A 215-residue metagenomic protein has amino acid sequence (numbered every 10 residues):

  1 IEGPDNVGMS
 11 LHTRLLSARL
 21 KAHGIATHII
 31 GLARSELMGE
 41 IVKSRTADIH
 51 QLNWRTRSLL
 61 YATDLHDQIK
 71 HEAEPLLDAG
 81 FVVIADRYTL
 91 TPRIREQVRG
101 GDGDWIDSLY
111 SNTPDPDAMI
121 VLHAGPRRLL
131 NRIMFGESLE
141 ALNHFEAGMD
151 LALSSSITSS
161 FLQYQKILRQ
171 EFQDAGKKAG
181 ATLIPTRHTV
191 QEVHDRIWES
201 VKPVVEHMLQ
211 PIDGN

Functional and structural regions predicted by a protein language model:
I1: Hydrophobic anchor at the beta1->P-loop junction of P-loop NTPases
N6: Walker A (P-loop) phosphate-binding loop of P-loop NTPases
M9: Conserved lysine of the Walker
H12: Hydrophobic positions on the alpha1 helix immediately C-terminal to the Walker A/P-loop
S17, M134-N215: NTP-dependent small-molecule kinase module
R19, H23-P114: ATP-dependent small-molecule kinase phosphotransfer cores that center on conserved nucleotide phosphate-binding segments
R34-E36, T89-L90, A124-L130, V190: Conserved nucleotide-binding/hydrolysis micro-motifs of P-loop NTPases
P92-I167: A glycine- and Lys/Arg-enriched "phosphate-lid" helix/loop adjacent to the NTP-binding pocket of small-molecule kinases
